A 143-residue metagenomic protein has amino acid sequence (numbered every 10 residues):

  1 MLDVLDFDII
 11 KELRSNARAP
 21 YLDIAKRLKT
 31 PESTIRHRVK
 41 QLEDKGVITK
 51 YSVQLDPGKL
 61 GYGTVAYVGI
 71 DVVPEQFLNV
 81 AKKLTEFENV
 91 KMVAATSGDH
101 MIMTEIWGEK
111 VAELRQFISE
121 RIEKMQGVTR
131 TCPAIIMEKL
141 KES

Functional and structural regions predicted by a protein language model:
M1-S143: A compositional/biophysical signature of low hydrophobicity enriched in polar/charged and small residues
